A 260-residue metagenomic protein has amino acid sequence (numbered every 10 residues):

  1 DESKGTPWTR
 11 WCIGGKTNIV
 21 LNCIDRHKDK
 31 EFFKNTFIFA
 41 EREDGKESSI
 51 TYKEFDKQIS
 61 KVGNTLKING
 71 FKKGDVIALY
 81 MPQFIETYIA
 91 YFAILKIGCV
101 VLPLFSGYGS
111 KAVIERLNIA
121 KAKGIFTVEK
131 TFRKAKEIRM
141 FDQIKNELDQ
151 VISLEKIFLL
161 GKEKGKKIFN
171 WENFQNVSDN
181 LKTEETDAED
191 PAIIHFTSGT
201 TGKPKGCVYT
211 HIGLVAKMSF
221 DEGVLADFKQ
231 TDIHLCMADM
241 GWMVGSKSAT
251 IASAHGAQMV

Functional and structural regions predicted by a protein language model:
D1-I50, E54-K57, K61-N64, Q143-S153 (+1 more regions): N-lobe entry segment of adenylate-forming
K34, I38-F92, G109-I114, N170-S178 (+1 more regions): Conserved AMP-binding/adenylate-forming core of the ANL superfamily
K34-T36, L159, G165-K167, Q175-F196 (+3 more regions): Conserved pre-ATP/AMP-binding loop-to-beta segment of ANL
D44-G45, T127-A188: ANL superfamily adenylate-forming
S48-K53, A192-A216: Conserved AMP-binding A3 loop
G98: Structured binding elements
Y108-Q150, K217-L235: Conserved ATP-dependent adenylate/AMP-binding module captured primarily in the ANL superfamily
V215-I233, G241-V260: Conserved AMP-binding/adenylation subdomain of ANL enzymes
